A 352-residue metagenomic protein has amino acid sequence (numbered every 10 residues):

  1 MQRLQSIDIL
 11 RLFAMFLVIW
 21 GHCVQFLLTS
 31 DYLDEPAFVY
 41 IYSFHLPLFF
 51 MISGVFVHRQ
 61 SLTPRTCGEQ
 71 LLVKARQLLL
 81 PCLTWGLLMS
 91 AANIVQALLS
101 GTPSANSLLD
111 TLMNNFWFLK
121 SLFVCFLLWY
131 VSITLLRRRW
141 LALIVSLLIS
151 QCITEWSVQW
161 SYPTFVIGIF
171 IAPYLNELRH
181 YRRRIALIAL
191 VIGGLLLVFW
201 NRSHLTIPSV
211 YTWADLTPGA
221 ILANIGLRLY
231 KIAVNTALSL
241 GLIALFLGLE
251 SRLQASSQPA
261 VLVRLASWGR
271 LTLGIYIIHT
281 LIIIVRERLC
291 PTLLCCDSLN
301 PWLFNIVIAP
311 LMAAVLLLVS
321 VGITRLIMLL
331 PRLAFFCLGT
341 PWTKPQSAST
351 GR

Functional and structural regions predicted by a protein language model:
M1-R352: Alpha-helical transmembrane segments and their immediate juxtamembrane cytosolic regions
